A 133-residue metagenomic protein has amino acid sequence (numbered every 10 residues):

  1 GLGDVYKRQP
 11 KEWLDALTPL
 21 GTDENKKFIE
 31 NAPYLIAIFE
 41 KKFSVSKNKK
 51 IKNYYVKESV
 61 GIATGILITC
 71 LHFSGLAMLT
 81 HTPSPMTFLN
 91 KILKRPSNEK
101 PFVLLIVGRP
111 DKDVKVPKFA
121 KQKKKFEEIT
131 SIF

Functional and structural regions predicted by a protein language model:
L2-Y6: Short, small-residue-biased leader/transition segments that mark boundaries at the very start of proteins
K11-D23, K49: Short acidic (Asp/Glu) patches
K27-N31: Extracellular/periplasmic catalytic domains that process cell-envelope and extracellular macromolecules
A32-L35, P101-F102: Short, surface-exposed beta-edge/turn micro-motifs
I36, S44-V45, K49-I92: Small-aliphatic-rich amphipathic alpha-helix that forms the alpha element of a beta-alpha
A37-F39, I106: Short beta-strand segments
L89-L104: Short, electropositive alpha-helical surface patch
V103-F133: C-terminal helix-cap and adjacent tail motif
